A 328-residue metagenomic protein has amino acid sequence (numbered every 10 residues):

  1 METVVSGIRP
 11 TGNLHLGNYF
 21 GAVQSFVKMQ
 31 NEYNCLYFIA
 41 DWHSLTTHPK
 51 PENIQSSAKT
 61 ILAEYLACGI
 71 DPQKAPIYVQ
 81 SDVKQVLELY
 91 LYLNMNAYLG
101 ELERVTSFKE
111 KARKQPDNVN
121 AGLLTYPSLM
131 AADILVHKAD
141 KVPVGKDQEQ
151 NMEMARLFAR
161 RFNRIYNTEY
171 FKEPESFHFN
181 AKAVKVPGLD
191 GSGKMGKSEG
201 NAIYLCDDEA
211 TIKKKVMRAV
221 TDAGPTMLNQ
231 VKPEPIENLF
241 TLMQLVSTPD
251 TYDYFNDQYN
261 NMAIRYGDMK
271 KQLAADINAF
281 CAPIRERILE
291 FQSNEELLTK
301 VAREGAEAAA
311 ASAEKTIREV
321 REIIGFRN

Functional and structural regions predicted by a protein language model:
E2-A132, R285, L289: N-terminal Rossmann-like or analogous alpha/beta NTP/dinucleotide-binding catalytic cores that position adenine
N18, R156-N328: Conserved nucleotide- and phosphate/pyrophosphate-binding catalytic cores in adenylate/nucleotidyl-handling enzymes
A22, L89, L124-P127, N151 (+3 more regions): Catalytic-loop motifs flanking and including active-site residues across diverse enzymes
L99-E103, V136-P143, S247-F255, R285: Short helix-capping/linker segments at secondary-structure and domain boundaries
E103-K114, P143-N151, F171-S176, D253-I264: Short alpha-helical "patches" and their helix-cap loops
E110-F162, Y166, P187: Internal, conserved structured core segments that host functional sites
